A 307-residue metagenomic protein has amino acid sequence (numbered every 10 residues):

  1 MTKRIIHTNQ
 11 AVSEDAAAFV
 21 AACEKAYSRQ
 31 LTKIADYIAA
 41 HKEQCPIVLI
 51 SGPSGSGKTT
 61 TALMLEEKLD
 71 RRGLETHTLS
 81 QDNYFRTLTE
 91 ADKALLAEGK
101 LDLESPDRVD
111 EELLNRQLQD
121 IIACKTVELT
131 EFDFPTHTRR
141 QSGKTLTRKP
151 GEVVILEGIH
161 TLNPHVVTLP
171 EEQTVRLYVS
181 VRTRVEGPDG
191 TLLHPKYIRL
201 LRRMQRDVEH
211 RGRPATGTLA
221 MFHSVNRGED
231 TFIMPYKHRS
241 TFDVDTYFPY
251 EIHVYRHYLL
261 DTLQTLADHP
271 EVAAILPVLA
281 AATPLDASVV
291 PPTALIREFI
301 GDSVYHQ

Functional and structural regions predicted by a protein language model:
M1-D36: Charged, amphipathic alpha-helical linker segments immediately N-terminal to NTP-binding catalytic cores
A16-A21, S28, T161-Q307: Conserved NTP phosphate-binding and transfer environment spanning the P-loop NTPase/kinase superfamily
Q44, N115-Q173, T218-Y236, E251 (+1 more regions): Glycine-rich phosphate-binding loop used to anchor ATP phosphates in small-molecule kinases, encompassing both
V48-I50: Hydrophobic anchor at the beta1->P-loop junction of P-loop NTPases
K58: Conserved lysine of the Walker
T61-L65, S80: Hydrophobic positions on the alpha1 helix immediately C-terminal to the Walker A/P-loop
E67-H77: Post-Walker A helix-loop "phosphate-sensing" segment adjacent to the P-loop in P-loop NTPases
H77-L79, R86-T136, V153: Conserved nucleotide-sensing/catalytic segment adjacent to the nucleotide-binding pocket in NTP-handling enzymes
